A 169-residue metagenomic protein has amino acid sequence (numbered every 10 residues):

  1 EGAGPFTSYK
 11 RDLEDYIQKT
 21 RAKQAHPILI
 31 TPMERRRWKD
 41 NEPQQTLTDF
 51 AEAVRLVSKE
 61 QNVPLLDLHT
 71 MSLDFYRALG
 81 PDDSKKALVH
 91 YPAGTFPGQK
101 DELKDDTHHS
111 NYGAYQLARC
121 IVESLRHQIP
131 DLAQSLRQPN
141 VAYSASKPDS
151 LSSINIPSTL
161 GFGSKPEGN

Functional and structural regions predicted by a protein language model:
E1-R137, P157, S164-N169: Alpha-helical cap/lid subdomain in secreted, periplasmic, or secretory-pathway luminal O-acyl-processing enzymes
Q138-T159: A short, charged, Gly/Pro-tolerant segment at domain boundaries
